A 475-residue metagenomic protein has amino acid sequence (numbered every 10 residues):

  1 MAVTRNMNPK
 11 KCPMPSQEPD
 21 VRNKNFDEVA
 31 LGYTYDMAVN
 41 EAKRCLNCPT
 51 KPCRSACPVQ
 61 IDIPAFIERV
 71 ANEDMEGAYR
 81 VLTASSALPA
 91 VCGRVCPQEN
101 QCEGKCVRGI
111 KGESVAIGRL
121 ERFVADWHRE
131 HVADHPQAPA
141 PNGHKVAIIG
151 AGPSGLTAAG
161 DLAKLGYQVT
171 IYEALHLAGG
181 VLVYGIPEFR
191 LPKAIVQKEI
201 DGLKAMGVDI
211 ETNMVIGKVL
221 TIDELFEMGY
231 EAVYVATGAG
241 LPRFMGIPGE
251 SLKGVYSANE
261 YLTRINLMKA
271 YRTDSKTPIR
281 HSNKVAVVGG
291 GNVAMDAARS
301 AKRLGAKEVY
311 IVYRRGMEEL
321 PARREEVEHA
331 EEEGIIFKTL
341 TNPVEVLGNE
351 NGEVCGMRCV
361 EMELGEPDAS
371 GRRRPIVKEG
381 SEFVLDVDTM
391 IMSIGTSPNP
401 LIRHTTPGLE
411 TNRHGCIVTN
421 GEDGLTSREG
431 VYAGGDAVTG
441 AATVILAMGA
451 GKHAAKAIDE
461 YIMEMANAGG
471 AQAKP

Functional and structural regions predicted by a protein language model:
R22-E41, I61-R94, K111-A138, I265-N266: Ferredoxin-type iron-sulfur electron-transfer modules in oxidoreductases and energy-metabolism complexes
A87, G152-P153, L177, G291-V293 (+1 more regions): Residue-level detector of alpha-helix initiation sites
V124-A140, K198-K218, P242-L304, N412-E422 (+1 more regions): Glycine-rich dinucleotide-binding loop and its adjacent helix/turn
A140-P141, K145-I149, Q197-I247, E345-R358 (+3 more regions): Feature captures the FAD/FMN-dependent oxidoreductase FAD-binding
H144-T170, A294-K302: N-terminal Rossmann-like FAD-binding beta1-loop-alpha1 element of flavoenzymes
I171, L175-I210, A298-E345, A466-P475: Rossmann-like dinucleotide-binding cores of NAD(P)H-dependent redox enzymes
S251-S282, P367-A441: FAD-site-proximal beta/loop scaffold in flavoenzymes
A437-M463: A conserved FAD-binding loop/helix module that cradles the flavin
